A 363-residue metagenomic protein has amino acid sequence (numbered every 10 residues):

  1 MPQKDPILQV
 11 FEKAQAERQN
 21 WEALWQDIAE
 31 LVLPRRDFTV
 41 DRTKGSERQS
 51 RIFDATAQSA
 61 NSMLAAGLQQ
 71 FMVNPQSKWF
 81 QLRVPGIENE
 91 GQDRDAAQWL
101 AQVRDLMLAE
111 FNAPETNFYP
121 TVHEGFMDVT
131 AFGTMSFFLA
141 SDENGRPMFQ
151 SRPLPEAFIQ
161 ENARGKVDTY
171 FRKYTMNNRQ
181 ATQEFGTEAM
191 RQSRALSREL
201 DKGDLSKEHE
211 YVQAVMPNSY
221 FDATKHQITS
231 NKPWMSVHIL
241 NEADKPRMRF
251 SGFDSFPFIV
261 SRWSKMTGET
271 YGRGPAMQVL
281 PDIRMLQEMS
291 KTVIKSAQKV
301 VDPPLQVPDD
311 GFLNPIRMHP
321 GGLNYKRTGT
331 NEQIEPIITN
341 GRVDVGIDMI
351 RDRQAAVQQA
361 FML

Functional and structural regions predicted by a protein language model:
M1-S206: Extended, helix-rich architectural segments
R51-F53, L106-N112, E184-F185, L205-H209 (+5 more regions): N-terminal start-of-chain detector that recognizes signal peptides and the immediate post-cleavage beginning
M107, F137, A157, A214 (+2 more regions): Generic structural hydrophobic/aromatic packing signal, biased to beta-strands
F138-N144, V215-T224, I239-D244: Short, flexible beta-strand-to-coil junctions
S141-N144, N162-G165, Y220-N231, T328: Short, ordered beta-strand-loop transition motifs
S206-Q213, P217-N218: Membrane-proximal cytosolic interface modules of multi-pass membrane proteins
Q227, N231-L363: Extended, charged amphipathic alpha-helical segments
